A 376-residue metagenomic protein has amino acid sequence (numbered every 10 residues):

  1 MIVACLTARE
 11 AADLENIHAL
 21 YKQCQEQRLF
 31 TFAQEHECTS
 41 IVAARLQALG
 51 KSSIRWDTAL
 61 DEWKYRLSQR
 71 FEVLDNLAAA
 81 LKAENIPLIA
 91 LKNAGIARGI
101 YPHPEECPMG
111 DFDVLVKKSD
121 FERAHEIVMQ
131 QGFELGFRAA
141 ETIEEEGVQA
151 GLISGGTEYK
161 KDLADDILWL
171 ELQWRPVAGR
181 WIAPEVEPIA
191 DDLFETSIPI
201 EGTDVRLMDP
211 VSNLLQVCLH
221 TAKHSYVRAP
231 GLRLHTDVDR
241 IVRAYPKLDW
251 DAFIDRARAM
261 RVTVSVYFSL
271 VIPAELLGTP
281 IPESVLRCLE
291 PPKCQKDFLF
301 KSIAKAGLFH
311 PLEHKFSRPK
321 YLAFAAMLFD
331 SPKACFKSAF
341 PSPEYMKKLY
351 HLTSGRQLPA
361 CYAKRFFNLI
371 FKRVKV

Functional and structural regions predicted by a protein language model:
M1-G110, V116-V376: Conserved NTP-donor binding/palm subdomain of two-metal-ion nucleotidyltransferases/polymerases, i.e., the charged
